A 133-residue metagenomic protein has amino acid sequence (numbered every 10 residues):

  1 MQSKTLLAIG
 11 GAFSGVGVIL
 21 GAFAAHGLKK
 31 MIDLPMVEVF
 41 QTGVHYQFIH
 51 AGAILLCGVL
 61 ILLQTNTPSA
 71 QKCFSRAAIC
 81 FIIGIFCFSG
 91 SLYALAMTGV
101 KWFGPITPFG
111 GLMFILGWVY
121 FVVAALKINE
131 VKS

Functional and structural regions predicted by a protein language model:
M1-S133: Polytopic transmembrane helical bundles with strong interfacial aromatic enrichment
